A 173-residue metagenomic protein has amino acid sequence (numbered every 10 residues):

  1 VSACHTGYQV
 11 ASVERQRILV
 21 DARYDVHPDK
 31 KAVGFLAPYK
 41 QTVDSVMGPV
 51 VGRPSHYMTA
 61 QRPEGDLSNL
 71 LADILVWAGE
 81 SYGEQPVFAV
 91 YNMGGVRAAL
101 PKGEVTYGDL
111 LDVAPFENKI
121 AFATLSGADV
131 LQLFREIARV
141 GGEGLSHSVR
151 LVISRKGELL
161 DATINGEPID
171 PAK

Functional and structural regions predicted by a protein language model:
S2-A3: C-terminal motif of bacterial Sec signal peptides marking the signal peptidase cleavage site
T6-D21, L70-A72, V76-A78, E84-A89 (+1 more regions): Feature captures C-terminal
V13-F35: Post-signal peptide N-terminal segment of mature Sec-exported envelope proteins
D29, V33, G65, N69 (+1 more regions): Electropositive phosphate-/nucleotide-binding environments in soluble metabolic enzymes
L36-K40, F134: Short, Φ-rich (hydrophobic/aromatic) sequence segments
Y39-Q61: Active-site nucleophile-His-acid catalytic modules used for acyl/amide transfer and hydrolysis across diverse enzymes
S55-G65, N118-A121: Second-shell loop/turn segments in exported
